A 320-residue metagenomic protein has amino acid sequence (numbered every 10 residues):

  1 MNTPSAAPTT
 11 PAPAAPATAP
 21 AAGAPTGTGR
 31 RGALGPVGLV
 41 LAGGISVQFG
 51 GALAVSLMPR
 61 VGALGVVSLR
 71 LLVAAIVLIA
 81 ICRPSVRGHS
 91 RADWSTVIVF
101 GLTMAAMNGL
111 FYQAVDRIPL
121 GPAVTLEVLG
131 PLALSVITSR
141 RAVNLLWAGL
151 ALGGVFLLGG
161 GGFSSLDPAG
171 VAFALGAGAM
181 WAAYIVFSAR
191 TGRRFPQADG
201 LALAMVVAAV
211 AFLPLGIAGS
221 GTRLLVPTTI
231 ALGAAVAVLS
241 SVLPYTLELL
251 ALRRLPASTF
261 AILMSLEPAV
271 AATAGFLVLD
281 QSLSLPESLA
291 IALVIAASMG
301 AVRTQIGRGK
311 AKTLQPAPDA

Functional and structural regions predicted by a protein language model:
N2-G65, V99-L102, A106-L110, G153 (+3 more regions): Glycine-/small-residue-enriched transmembrane alpha-helix faces in small-molecule transporters and effluxers
G35-L39, G65-A80, N144-L150, A169-G176 (+2 more regions): Hydrophobic alpha-helical transmembrane segments of multi-pass integral membrane proteins, especially transporters
L41-F49, L53, I81, I98-Q113 (+6 more regions): Hydrophobic alpha-helical transmembrane segments of multi-pass membrane transport proteins, especially secondary
L57, V66, R70, A114 (+7 more regions): Hydrophobic/aromatic residues within transmembrane alpha-helices of multi-pass small-molecule transporters
G65-I76, M104, F111-A142, A177 (+1 more regions): Specific alpha-helical transmembrane segments that line the substrate/conduction pathway and gating interfaces
Y112-R117, R140-R141, G160-P168, R190 (+2 more regions): Membrane-interface helix caps and helix-loop-helix hairpins in membrane proteins
L129, V143-G161, A274, P286-Q305: Hydrophobic transmembrane alpha-helices of multi-pass small-molecule transport proteins
V302-Q315: Membrane-interface capping segments at transmembrane-helix boundaries
